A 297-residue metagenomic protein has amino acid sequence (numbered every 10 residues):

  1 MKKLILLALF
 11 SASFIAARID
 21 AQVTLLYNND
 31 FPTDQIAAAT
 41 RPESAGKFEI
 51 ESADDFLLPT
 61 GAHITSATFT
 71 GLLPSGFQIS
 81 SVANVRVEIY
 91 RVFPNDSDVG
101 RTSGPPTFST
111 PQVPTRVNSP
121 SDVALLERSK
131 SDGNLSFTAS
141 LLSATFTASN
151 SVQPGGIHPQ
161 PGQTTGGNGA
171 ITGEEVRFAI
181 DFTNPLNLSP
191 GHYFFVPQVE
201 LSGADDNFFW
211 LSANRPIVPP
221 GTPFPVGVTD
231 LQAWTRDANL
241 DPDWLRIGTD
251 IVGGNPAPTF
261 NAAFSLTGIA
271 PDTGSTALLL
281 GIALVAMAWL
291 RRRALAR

Functional and structural regions predicted by a protein language model:
M1-L6, G274-T276: Bacterial N-terminal signal peptides that target proteins for export
L7-F14: Bacterial N-terminal signal peptides
I19-S44: Boundary/junction segments of secreted and surface-exposed precursor proteins
E49, L73, I79-P225: Aromatic- and Gly/Pro-enriched, solvent-exposed loop/edge beta-strand patches characteristic of beta-rich domains
P59-T68, P190: Extended extracellular/luminal ectodomain segments enriched in beta-structured repeat modules
N187-H192, Q198-I269: Short, surface-exposed beta-strand/loop patches at domain edges that form aromatic-rich interfacial subsites
D272-L290: A short, hydrophobic C-terminal helix/tail in secreted or cell-surface proteins
A294-R297: Short, charged juxtamembrane terminal tails flanking transmembrane helices
